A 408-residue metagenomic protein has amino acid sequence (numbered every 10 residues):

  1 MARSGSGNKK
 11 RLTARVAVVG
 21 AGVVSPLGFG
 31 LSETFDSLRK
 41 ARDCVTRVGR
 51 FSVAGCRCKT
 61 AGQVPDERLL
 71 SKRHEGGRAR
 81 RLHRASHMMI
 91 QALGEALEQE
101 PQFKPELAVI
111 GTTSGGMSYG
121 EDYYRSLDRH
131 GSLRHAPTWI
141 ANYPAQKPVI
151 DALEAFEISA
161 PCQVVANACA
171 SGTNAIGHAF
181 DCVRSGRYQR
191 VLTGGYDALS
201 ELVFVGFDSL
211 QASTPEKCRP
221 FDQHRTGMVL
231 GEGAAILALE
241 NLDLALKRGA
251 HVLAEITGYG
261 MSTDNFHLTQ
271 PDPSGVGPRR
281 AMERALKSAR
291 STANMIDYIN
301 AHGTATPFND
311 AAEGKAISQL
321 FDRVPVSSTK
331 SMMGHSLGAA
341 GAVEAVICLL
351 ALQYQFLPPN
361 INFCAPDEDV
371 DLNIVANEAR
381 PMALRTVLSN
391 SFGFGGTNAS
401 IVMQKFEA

Functional and structural regions predicted by a protein language model:
A2-G76, D243-E255, V346-N360, Q404-A408: ACP-dependent fatty acid/polyketide chain-elongation machinery
A2-T13, Q99-G111, Y123-P137, D151-C162 (+7 more regions): Structural signature of cysteine-dependent C-C bond-forming condensing enzymes
G7-T13, R47-Q91, G115-H178, R187 (+2 more regions): Conserved catalytic cysteine-centered active-site region of acyl-thioester-dependent Claisen-condensing enzymes
R15-V19, R42-R47, C56-K59, S213 (+3 more regions): Condensing-enzyme catalytic core mediating Claisen C-C bond formation in acyl metabolism
G20, L38, L93, A108 (+11 more regions): Conserved small-residue
A21, A85, G111-T113, Y143 (+12 more regions): Fold-independent oxyanion-binding glycine-rich loops and adjacent beta-strand/coil segments at enzyme active sites
P26, S114, A168, T304-T306 (+2 more regions): Glycine-rich phosphate/pyrophosphate-binding beta-alpha loops
V53-Q63, G116-Y119, A198-R219, M261-R280 (+3 more regions): Active-site-adjacent elements of ketosynthase-type condensing enzymes
